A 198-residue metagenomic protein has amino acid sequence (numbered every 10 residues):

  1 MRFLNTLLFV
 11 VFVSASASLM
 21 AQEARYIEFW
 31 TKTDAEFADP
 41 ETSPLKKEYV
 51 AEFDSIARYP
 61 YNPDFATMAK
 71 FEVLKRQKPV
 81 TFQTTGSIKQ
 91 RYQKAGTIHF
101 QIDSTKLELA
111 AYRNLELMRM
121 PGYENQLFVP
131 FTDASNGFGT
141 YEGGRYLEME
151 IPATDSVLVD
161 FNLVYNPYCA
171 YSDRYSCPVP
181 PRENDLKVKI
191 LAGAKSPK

Functional and structural regions predicted by a protein language model:
M1-A24: Bacterial Sec-dependent N-terminal signal peptides
Q22-R76: Start-of-domain marker
E23, Y165-K198: Extended, aromatic/histidine-rich regions of cofactor-dependent oxidoreductases associated with respiratory
F65, Q77-Q83, P152, E183: Terminal leader/tail segments of proteins
F71, A111-R113, D133-S135, F161-Y165 (+1 more regions): A mature extracytoplasmic/lumenal domain signature
K78-E142: Mid-length scaffold segments of soluble, non-membrane domains
L127-Y165: Acidic, glycine-rich flexible loop segments
